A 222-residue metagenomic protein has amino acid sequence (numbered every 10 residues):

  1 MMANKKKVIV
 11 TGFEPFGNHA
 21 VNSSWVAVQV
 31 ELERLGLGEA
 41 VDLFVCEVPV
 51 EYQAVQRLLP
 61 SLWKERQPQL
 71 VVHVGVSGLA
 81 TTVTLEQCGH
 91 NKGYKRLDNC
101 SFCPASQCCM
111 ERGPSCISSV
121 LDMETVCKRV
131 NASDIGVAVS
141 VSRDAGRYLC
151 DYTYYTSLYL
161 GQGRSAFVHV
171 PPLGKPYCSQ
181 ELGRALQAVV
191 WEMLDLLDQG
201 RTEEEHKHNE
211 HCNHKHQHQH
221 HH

Functional and structural regions predicted by a protein language model:
M1-R147, L158-Q162, Q180-Q187, W191-H222: N-terminal catalytic or cofactor-binding beta/alpha core of small enzyme domains
A145-C150, V170-P172: Small/polar glycine-rich anion-binding or flexible loop at a beta-alpha turn
G161, H169-G174: An accessory alpha-helical subdomain
